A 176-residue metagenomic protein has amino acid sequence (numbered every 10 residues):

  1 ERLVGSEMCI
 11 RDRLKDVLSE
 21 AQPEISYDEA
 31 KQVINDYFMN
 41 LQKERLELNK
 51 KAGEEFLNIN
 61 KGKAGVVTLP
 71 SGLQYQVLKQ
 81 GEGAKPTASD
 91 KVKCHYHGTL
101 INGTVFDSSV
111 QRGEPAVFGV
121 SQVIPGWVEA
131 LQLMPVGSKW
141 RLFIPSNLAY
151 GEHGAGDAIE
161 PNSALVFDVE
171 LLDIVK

Functional and structural regions predicted by a protein language model:
E1-C9: Single conserved hydrophobic/aromatic residue that forms the stacking wall/gate of nucleotide- or nucleobase-binding
S6, L14-K43: A charge-rich, low-complexity, intrinsically flexible signal that marks solvent-exposed coils, linkers, repeats
R11, K31, K50, E54 (+2 more regions): Extracytoplasmic/secreted envelope proteins and their assembly/folding machinery, especially bacterial periplasmic
D16-I25, R112-F118, V136-F143: Short, exposed beta-strand "edge-strand" segments with a Pro/Gly-rich flavor and a Y/T-containing core
D28-L41, Q76, T104-Q122: Well-structured core secondary-structure elements of compact alpha/beta domains
V33-P86: Long amphipathic N-terminal alpha/beta scaffold segment
V66-E82, T87-V105, G119-V175: FKBP-type peptidyl-prolyl cis-trans isomerase
